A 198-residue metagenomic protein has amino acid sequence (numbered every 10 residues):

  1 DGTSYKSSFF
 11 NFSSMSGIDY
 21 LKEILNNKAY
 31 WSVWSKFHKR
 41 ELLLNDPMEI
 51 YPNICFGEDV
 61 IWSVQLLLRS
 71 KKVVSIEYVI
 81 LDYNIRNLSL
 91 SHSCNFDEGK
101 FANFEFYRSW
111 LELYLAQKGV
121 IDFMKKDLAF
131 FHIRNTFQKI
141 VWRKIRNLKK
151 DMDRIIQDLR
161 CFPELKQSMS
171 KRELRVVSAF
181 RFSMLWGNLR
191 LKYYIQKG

Functional and structural regions predicted by a protein language model:
D1-V74, L81-G99: Donor-binding/catalytic cores of nucleotide-activated saccharide and glycerol-phosphate transferases/polymerases
E23-I24, Y114, D158, K192: Residues that form generic nucleotide/phosphate-binding pockets
V74-I76, M124-K125: A structural signal for short, well-ordered beta-strand segments and their strand-loop junctions that often border
Y78-N87, S93-V120, K139-W142, R146-P163: Catalytic core of nucleotide-sugar-dependent glycosyltransferases
V120, M124-L128: Structural signature of alpha-solenoid helical repeat junctions
D127-K139: Amphipathic alpha-helical repeat scaffolds of TPR domains
W142-G198: Membrane-interface aromatic/basic loop that binds lipid-linked glycans or pyrophosphate carriers, typified by
